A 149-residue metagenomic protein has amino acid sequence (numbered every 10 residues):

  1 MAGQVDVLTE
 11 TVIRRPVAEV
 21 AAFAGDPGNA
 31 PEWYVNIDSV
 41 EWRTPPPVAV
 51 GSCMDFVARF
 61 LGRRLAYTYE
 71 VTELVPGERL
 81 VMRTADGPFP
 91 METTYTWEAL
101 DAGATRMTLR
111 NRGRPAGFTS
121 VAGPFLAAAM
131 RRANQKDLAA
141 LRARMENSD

Functional and structural regions predicted by a protein language model:
M1-T44, A49, E146-D149: Hydrophobic ligand-binding cavity/cleft-lining segments
D6-L8, R64-T68, P90-T94: Short, surface-exposed coil-to-beta transition loops
E10-R14, E41, V57, E70 (+1 more regions): Generic structural detector for well-ordered beta-strands
R14, W33, L74-V75, L100: A short, compositionally biased micro-patch
P31, E41-P88, R106, K136-D149: Glycine-rich portal/gate segments that line the openings of hydrophobic small-molecule binding cavities
R83-K136, L141: Beta-strand/loop substructures that line and gate deep hydrophobic ligand-binding cavities in soluble
